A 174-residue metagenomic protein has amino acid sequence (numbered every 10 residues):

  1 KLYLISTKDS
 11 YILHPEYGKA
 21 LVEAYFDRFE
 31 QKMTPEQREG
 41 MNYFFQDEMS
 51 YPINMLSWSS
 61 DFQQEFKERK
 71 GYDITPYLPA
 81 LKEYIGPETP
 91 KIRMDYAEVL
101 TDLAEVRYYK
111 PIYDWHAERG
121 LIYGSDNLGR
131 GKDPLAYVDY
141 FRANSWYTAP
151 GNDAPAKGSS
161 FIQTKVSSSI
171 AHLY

Functional and structural regions predicted by a protein language model:
K1-Y174: Catalytic-domain carbohydrate-binding cleft regions of carbohydrate-active enzymes
